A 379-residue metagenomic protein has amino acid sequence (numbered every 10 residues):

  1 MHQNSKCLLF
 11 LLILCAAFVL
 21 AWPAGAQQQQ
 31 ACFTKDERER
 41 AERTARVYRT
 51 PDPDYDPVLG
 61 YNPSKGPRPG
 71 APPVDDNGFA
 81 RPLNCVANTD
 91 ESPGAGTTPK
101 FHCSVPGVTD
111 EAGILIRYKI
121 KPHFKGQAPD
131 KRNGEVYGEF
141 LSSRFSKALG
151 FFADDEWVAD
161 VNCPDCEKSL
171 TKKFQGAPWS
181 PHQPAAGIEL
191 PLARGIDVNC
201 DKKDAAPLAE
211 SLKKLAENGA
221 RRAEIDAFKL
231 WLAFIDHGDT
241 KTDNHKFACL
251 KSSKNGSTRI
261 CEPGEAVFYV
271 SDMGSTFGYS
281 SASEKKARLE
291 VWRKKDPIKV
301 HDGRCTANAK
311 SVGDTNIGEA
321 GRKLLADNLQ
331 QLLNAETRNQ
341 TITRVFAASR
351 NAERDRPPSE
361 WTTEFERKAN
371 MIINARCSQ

Functional and structural regions predicted by a protein language model:
H2-L11: Bacterial N-terminal signal peptides that target proteins for export
L11, P23-N88, G107-G113, A347-Q379: Regulatory N- and C-terminal appendages and interdomain linkers associated with kinase/kinase-like NTP transferase
C15-P23: Hydrophobic h-region of N-terminal signal peptides that target proteins for export in Gram-negative bacteria
A31-F33, V86, S104, P164-E167 (+4 more regions): Sequence contexts marking disulfide-bonded cysteines in secreted/extracellular proteins
G78-C200: Conserved ATP-binding subdomain of kinase catalytic cores across diverse folds
G134-E139, D204-E290: Conserved kinase catalytic-core segment
F145-F152, H237, T276, A348: Structured segments of extracytoplasmic/periplasmic soluble domains in secreted or envelope-associated proteins
K254-Q379: C-terminal catalytic region of ATP-dependent kinase domains
